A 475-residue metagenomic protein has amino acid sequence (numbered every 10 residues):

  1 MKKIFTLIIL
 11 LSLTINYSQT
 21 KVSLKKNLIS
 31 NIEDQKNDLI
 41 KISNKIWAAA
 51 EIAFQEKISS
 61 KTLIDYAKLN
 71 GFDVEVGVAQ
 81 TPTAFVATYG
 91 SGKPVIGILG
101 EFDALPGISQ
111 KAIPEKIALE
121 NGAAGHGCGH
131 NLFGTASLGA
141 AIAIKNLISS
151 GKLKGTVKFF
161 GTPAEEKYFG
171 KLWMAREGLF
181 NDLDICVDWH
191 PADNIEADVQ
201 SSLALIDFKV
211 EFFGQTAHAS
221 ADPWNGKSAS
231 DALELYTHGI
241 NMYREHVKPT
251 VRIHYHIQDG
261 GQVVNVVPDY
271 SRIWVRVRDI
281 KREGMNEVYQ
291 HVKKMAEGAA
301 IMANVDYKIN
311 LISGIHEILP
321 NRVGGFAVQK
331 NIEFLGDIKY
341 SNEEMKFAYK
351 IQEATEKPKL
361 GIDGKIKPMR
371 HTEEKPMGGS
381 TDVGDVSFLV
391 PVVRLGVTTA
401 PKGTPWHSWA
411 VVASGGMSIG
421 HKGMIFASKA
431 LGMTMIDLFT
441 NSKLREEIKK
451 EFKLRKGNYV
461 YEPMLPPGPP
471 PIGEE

Functional and structural regions predicted by a protein language model:
M1-K21: Bacterial Sec-dependent N-terminal signal peptides
T20-H126, T135-G155: Acidic/His- and Gly-rich active-site-bordering loop/insert found across diverse amide/peptide-bond hydrolases
I46, A87, I98, H130 (+9 more regions): Divalent metal-coordination and catalytic microenvironments
V74-E75, A141-F159, I240-T250, T440-E446: Phosphate-handling active-site elements
L132-S201: Acidic/histidine-rich catalytic neighborhood of metal-dependent amide-processing enzymes
D182-Y340, Y349-Q352: Midchain, well-structured core segments that form catalytic/ion-binding scaffolds
Y255-Q258, I309-P320, R445-L465: Short, highly charged C-terminal tails/helix-capping segments
M345-S428, E446-E475: Zn-dependent metallopeptidase/amidohydrolase metal-coordination segment
